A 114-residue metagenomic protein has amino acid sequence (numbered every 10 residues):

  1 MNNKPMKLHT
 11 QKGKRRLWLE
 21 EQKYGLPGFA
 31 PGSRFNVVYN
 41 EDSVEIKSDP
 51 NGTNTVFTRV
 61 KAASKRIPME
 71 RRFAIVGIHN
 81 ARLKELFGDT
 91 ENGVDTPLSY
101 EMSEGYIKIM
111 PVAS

Functional and structural regions predicted by a protein language model:
N2-G13: Short amphipathic
N2-N3, N36, N40, N51-N54 (+2 more regions): Detector for Asparagine
K7-H9, E101, A113-S114: Extended, non-core accessory segments
G13-G32, F57-V94: Short beta-strand-centered segments at strand-helix junctions
R15-L19, V44-K47, I75-I78, Y106-V112: Generic recognition of long tandem-repeat/solenoid scaffolds
K23-G25, S43, G52, R82 (+1 more regions): Residues that cap or initiate secondary-structure elements
F29-I46, G88-M110: A short beta-strand-loop micro-motif that forms or neighbors metal/cofactor- and ligand-binding patches at active-site
K47-V60, A113-S114: Short, compositionally biased
